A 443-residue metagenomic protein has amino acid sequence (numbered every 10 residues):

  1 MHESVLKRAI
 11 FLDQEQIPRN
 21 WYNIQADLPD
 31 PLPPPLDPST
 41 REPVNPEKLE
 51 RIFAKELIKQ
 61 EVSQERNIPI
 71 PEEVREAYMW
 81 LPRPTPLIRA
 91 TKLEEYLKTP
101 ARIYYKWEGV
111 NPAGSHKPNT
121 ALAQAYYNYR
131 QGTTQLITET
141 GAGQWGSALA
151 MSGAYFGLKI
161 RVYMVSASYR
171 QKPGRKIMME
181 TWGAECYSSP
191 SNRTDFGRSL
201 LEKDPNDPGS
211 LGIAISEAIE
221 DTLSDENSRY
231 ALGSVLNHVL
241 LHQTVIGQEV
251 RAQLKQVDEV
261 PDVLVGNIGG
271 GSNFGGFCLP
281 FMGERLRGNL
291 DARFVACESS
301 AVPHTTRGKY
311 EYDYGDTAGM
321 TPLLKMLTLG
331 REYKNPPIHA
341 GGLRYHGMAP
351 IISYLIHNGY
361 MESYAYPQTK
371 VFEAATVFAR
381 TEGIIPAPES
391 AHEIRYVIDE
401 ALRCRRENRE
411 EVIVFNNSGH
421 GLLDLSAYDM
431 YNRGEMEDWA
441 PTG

Functional and structural regions predicted by a protein language model:
H2-T133: Positively charged, low-complexity intrinsically disordered leader regions
I70, P84, L200-H238, I246 (+5 more regions): Active-site/ligand-binding loops adjacent to catalytic centers
W107-P118, L136-W145, L236-V239, V265-G270 (+4 more regions): Active-site nucleophile and cofactor-binding loops and adjacent substrate-binding regions of central metabolic enzymes
T120, Q131-A167, V260-F274, F294-V295 (+1 more regions): A short, small-residue-rich loop immediately preceding and capping a beta-strand
A123-T133, S147-K159, E180-T181, C278-G288 (+1 more regions): Alpha-helix C-terminal capping segments
I137, W145-P208, H304-Y314, L425-R433: Active-site-proximal loop->helix
I268-G276, Q368-E435: Claisen-condensing/thiolase-fold acyl-transfer catalytic domains that form or cleave C-C bonds in fatty acid
